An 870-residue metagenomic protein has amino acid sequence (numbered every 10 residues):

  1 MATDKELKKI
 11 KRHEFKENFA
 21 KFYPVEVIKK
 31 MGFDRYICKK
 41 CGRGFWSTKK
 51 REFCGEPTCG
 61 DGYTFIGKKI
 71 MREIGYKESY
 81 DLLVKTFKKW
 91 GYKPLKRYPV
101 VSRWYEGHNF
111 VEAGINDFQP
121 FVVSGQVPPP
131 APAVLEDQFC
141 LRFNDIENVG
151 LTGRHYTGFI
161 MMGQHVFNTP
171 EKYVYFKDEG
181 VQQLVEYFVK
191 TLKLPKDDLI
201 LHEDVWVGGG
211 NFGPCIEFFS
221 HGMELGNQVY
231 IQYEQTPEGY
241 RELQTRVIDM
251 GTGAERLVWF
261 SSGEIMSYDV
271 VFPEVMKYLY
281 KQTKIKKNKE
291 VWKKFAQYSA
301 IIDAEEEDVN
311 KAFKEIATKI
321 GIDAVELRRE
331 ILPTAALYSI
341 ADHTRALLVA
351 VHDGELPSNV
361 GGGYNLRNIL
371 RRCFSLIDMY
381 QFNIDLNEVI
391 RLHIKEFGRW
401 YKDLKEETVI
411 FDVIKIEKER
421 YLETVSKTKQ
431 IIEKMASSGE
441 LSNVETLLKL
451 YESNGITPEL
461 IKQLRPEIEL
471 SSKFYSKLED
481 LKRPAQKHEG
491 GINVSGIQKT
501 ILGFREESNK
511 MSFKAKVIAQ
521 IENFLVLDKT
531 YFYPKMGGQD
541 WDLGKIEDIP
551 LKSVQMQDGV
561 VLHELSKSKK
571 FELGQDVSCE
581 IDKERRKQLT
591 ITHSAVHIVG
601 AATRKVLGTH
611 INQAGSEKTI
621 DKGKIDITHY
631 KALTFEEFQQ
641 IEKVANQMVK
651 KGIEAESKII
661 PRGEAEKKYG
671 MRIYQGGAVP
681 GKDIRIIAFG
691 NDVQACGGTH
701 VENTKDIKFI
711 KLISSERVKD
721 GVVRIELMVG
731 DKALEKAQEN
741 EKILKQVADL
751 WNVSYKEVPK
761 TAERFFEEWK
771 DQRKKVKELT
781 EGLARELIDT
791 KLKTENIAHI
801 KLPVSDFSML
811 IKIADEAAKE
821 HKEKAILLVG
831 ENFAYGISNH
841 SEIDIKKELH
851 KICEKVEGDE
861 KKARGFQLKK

Functional and structural regions predicted by a protein language model:
A2-R12: N-terminal alpha-helical interaction blocks
I10-V25, K29-R35, G42, T58-K870: A glycine- and charged-residue-rich anion-binding loop/surface
T48-G62: Cysteine-rich micro-motifs
